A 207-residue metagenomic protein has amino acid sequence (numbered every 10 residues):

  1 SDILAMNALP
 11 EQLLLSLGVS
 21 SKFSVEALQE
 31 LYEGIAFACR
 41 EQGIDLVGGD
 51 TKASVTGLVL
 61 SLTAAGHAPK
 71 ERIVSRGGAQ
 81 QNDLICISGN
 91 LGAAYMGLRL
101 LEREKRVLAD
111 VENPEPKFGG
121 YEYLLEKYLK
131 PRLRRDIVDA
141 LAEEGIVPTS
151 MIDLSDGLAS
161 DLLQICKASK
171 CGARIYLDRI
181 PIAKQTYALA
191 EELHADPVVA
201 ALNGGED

Functional and structural regions predicted by a protein language model:
S1-D207: Helix-biased detector of long, well-ordered alpha-helical tracts
